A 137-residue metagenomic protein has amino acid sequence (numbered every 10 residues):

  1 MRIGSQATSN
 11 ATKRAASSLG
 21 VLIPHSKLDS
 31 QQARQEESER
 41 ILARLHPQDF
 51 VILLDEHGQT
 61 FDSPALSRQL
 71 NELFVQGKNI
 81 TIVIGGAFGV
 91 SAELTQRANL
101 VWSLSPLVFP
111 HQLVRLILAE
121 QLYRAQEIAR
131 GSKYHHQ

Functional and structural regions predicted by a protein language model:
M1, G58, F88-V90: Conserved nucleotide-binding/hydrolysis micro-motifs of P-loop NTPases
M1-T12: N-terminal beta1-alpha1 ligand-phosphate binding loop
A11, Q69-L73, R97: Catalytic-core regions built around general acid/base machinery
A11-S17, L94: Short, conserved catalytic or adaptor-binding loops enriched in Gly and charged residues
S17-T81: S-adenosyl-L-methionine/SAH cofactor-binding core of RNA-modifying enzymes
D62-P64, S91-L94: Short glycine-/acidic-enriched loop or helix-start segments at secondary-structure transitions that form or flank
G85: Rossmann-fold NAD(P)-binding glycine/threonine-rich loop
A92-H136: Structured adenosyl-cofactor binding patch, chiefly the S-adenosyl-L-methionine
